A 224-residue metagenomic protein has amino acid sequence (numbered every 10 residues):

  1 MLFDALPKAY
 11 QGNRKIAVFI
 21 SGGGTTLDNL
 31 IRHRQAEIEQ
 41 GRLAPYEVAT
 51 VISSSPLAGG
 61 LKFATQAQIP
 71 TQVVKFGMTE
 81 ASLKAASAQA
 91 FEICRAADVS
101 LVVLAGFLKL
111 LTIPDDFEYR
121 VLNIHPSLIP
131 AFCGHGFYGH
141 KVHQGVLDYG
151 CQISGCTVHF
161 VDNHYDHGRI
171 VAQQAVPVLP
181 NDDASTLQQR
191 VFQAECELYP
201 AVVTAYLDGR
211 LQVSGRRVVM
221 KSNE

Functional and structural regions predicted by a protein language model:
M1-E224: One-carbon transfer enzymes
